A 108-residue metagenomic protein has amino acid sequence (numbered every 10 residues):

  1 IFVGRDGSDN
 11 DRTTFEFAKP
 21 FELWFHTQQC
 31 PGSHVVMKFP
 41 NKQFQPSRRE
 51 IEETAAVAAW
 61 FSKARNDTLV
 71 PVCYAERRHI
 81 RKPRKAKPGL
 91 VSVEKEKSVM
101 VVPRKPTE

Functional and structural regions predicted by a protein language model:
I1-E108: Duplex nucleic acid-engaging cores and interfaces of nucleic-acid transaction enzymes
